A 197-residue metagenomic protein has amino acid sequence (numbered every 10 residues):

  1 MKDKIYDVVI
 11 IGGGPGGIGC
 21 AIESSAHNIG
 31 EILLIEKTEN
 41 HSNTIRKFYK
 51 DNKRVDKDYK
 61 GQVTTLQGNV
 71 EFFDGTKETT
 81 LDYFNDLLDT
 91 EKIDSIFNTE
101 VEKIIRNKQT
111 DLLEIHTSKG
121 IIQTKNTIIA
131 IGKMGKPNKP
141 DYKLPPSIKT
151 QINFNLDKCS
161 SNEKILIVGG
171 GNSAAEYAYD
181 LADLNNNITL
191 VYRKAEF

Functional and structural regions predicted by a protein language model:
M1, I131-L184: Glycine-rich dinucleotide-binding loop and its adjacent helix/turn
K4-L33, L166-I167, N172-A182: N-terminal Rossmann-like FAD-binding beta1-loop-alpha1 element of flavoenzymes
I5-Y6, T124-K125, N162: Active-site acidic short loop of glycosyltransferases
V9-I11, I121-M134, V168: Short hydrophobic core segments
V9-I11, S25-R46, N186-F197: Glycine-rich FAD pyrophosphate-binding loop
G16, E39-N40, M134-K136, S173 (+1 more regions): Conserved Rossmann-like nucleotide-cofactor binding loop
C20, T44-I45, R106, N138-P140 (+1 more regions): Short glycine-/acidic-enriched loop or helix-start segments at secondary-structure transitions that form or flank
N43-S118: N-terminal Rossmann-like dinucleotide/flavin-binding domain of flavoprotein oxidoreductases that bind FAD/FMN
